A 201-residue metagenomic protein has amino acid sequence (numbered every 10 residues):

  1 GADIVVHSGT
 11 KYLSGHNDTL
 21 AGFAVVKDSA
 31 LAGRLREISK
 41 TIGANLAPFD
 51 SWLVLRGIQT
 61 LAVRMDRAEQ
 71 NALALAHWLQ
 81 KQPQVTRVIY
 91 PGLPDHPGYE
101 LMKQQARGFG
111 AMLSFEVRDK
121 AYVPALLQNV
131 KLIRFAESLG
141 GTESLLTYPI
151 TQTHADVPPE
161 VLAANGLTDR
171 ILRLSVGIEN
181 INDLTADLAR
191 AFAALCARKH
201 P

Functional and structural regions predicted by a protein language model:
G1-Q84, I89: Conserved PLP-enzyme active-site core in the AAT-like
K11, T60, L75, G92-H96 (+4 more regions): Glycine-rich beta-alpha junction loops
S14-H16, L46-D50, Q104-R107, A164-D169: Short, flexible turn/loop "capping" segments at secondary-structure junctions
S29-L35, A136-I150: Mobile, glycine-enriched helix-loop/loop "lid" segments at the mouths of ligand-binding/catalytic clefts that gate
V54-V63, G110-R118, R173-G177: Short, well-ordered beta-strand elements within core beta-sheets of diverse protein domains
R64, A121, Q128, S144-P201: PLP-dependent enzyme catalytic core of the Aspartate aminotransferase-like
L73-E137, V157-A163: Conserved small-domain helix->loop->beta segment predominantly found in fold-type I
F109-A111, G140-T142, T168-R170: A generic structural signal for well-ordered coil/turn residues at beta-strand boundaries that shape enzyme active-site
